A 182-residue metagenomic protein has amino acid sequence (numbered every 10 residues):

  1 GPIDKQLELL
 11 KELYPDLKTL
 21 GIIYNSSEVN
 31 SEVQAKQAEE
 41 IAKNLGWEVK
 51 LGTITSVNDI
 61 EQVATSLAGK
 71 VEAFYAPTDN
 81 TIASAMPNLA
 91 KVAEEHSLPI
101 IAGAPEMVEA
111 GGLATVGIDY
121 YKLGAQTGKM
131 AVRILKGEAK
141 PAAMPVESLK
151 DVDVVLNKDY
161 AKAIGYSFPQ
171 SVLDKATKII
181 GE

Functional and structural regions predicted by a protein language model:
G1-E182: Short hydrophobic alpha-helices and adjacent helix-cap/hinge residues
